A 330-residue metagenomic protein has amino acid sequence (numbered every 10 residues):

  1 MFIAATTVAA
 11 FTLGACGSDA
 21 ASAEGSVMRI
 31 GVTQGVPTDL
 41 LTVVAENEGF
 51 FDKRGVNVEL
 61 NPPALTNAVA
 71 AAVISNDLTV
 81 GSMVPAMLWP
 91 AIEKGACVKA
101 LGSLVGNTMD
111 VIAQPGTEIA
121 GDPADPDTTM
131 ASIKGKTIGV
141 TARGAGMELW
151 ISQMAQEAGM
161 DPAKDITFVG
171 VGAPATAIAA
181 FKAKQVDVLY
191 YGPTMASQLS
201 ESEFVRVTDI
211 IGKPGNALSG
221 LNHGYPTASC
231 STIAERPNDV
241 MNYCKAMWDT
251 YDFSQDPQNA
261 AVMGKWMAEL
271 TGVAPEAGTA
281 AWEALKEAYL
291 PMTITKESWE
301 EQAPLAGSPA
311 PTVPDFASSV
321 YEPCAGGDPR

Functional and structural regions predicted by a protein language model:
M1-V8: Sec-dependent N-terminal signal peptides
F11-A15: C-terminal motif of bacterial Sec signal peptides marking the signal peptidase cleavage site
G17-D19: Bacterial signal peptide processing site
A23-A163, F168-V171, D187-P193, D209-I210: Short, glycine-/small- and polar/acidic-enriched structural segments that line small-molecule recognition paths
K53, A120-A124, G212-S219, K286-K296: Short, solvent-exposed loop/beta-turn-alpha elements that line the ligand-binding surface or hinge of extracytoplasmic
T176-M267: Pocket-lining segment of extracytoplasmic ligand-binding domains
A234-P309: Secondary-structure end/capping motifs
A303-R330: Conserved C-terminal helix/tail region of periplasmic/extracytoplasmic solute-binding proteins
